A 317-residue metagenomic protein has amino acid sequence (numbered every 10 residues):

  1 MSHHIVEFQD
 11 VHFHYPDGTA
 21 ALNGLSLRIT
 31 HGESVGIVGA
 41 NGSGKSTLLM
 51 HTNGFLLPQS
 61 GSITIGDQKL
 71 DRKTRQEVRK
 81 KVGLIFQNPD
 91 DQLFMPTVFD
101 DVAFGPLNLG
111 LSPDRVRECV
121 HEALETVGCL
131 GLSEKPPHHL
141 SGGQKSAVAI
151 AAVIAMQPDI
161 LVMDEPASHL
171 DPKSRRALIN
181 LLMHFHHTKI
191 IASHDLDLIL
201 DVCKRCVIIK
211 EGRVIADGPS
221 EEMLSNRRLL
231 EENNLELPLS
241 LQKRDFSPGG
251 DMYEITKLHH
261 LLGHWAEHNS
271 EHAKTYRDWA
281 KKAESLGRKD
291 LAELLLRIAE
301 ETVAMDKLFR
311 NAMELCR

Functional and structural regions predicted by a protein language model:
V38-A40: The feature captures the beta-strand-to-loop junction immediately N-terminal to the Walker
N53: Helix-to-loop junction immediately C-terminal to a conserved catalytic motif
D114-L132: Conserved ABC ATPase "signature" region
P136-L140, Q144: Conserved ABC ATPase signature
S193-H194: H-loop/switch region of ABC-family ATPase nucleotide-binding domains
I199-D201: A short, surface-exposed alpha-helical micro-motif characterized by mixed small hydrophobic and charged/polar residues
R213-E236: Conserved beta-strand-loop-alpha-helix hinge in the C-terminal portion of ABC ATPase nucleotide-binding domains
